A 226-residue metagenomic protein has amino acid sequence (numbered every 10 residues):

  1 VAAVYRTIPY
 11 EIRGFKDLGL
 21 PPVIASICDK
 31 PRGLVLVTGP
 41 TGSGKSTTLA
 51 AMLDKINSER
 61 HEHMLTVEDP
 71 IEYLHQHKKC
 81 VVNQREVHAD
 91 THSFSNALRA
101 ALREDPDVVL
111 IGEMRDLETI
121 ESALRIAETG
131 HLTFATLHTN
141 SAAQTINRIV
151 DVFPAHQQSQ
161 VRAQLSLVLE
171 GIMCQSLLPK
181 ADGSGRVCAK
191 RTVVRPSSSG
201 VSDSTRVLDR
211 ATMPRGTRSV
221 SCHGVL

Functional and structural regions predicted by a protein language model:
V1-R206, R210, V220, V225-L226: Short, flexible helix-loop junctions that flank or precede catalytic/ligand sites
